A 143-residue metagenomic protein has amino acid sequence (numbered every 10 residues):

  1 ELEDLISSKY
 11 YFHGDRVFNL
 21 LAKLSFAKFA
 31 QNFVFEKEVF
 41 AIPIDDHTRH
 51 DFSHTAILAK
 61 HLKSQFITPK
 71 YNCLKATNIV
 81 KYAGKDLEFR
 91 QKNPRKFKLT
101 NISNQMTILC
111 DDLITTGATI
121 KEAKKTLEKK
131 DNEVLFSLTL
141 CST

Functional and structural regions predicted by a protein language model:
E1-F40, T48-R49, C73-M106, C141-T143: Active-site-facing substrate-recognition patch
K23-S25, S53-K60: Charged helix-capping and loop-helix junction motifs
A27, Q31, K60, S64 (+3 more regions): Short, well-ordered alpha-helices that flank and scaffold nucleotide-derived cofactor binding pockets
I42-D45, D111, L138-C141: Short beta-strand/turn micro-motifs composed of small residues that flank or help shape donor/cofactor-binding pockets
P43-T55: Glycine-rich phosphate-binding loops at beta-strand->alpha-helix junctions
T68-K70, T107, E133-L135: Hydrophobic anchor at the start of a short beta-strand that flanks the dinucleotide cofactor-binding loop
L109-A123: A phosphate-binding catalytic loop at a beta-strand-loop-alpha-helix junction that coordinates phosphoryl groups
K121-T143: PRPP-dependent phosphoribosyltransferase catalytic core
